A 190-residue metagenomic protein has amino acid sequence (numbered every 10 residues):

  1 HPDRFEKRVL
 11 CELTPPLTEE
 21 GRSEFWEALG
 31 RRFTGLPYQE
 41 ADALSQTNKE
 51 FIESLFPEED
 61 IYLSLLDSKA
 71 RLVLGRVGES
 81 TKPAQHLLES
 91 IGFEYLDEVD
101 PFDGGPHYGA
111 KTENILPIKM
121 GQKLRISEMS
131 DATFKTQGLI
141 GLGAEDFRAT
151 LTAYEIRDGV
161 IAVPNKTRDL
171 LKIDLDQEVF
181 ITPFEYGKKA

Functional and structural regions predicted by a protein language model:
H1-F93, D97, G105: Acyl-donor binding region in acyl/amide transferases
H1-P2, F147-D176: Short beta-strand-centered segments at strand-helix junctions
E19, G141-L151: Conserved mixed alpha/beta catalytic, RNA-binding, or beta-rich assembly cores of soluble enzyme, regulatory
D97-E98, Q177: A generic structural-conservation signal
F102-G141: Functionally critical, mid-to-C-terminal surface segments that flank or help form catalytic/ligand
L116-I118, F134-Q137, D146-F147, I156 (+1 more regions): C-terminal active-site/capping subdomain that shapes the small-molecule cofactor and substrate pocket of enzyme
E178-T182: Hydrophobic beta-strand signal
P183-A190: Short, charged beta-turn/beta-strand-edge "cap" motif at the junction between a beta-strand and an adjacent loop
